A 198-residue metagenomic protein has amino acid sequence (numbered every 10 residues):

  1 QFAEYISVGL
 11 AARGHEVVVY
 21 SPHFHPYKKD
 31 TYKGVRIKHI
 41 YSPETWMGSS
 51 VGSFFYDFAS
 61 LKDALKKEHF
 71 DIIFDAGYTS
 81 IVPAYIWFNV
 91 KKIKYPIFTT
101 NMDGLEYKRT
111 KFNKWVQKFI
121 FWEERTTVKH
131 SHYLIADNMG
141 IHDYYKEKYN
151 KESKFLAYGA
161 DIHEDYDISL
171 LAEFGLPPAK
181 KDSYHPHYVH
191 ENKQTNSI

Functional and structural regions predicted by a protein language model:
I6, K62, V116-L134: Membrane-proximal helix-turn-helix segments that form the acceptor-binding/catalytic region of lipid-linked
G9-G48, G140-K148: N-terminal strand-loop element at the rim of the active site of nucleotide-sugar-dependent glycosyltransferases
K33-K62, T110-V116: A short, charged, and often flexible helix/loop element on the N-terminal side of the glycosyltransferase catalytic
G52-L65, D71-D103: An aromatic- and histidine-rich active-site surface loop
P96, Y107-T126, I162-I168: Nucleotide-sugar donor phosphate/pyrophosphate-binding loop at the beta->alpha transition of glycosyltransferases
I141, L156-Y166, P186-N192: Short beta-strand->alpha-helix junction loop in the catalytic core of nucleotide-activated group-transfer enzymes
I141-D161, F174-G175: Helix-loop-beta element that forms the nucleotide-linked donor phosphate-binding surface in glycosyltransferases
L171-I198: Conserved donor-binding/catalytic core segment of Leloir-type glycosyltransferases
